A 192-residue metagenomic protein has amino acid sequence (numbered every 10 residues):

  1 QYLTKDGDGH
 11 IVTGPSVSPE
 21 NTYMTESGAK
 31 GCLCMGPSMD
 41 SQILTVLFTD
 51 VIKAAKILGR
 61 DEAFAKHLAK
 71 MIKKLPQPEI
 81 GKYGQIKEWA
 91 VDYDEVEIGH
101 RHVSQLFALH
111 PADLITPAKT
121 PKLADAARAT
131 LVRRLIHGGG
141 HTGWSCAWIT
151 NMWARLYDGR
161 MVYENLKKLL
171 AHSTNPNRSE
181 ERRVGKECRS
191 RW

Functional and structural regions predicted by a protein language model:
Q1-A54: Acidic/histidine-rich catalytic neighborhood
P37-R189: Active-site core of glycosidic bond-cleaving carbohydrate-active enzymes
